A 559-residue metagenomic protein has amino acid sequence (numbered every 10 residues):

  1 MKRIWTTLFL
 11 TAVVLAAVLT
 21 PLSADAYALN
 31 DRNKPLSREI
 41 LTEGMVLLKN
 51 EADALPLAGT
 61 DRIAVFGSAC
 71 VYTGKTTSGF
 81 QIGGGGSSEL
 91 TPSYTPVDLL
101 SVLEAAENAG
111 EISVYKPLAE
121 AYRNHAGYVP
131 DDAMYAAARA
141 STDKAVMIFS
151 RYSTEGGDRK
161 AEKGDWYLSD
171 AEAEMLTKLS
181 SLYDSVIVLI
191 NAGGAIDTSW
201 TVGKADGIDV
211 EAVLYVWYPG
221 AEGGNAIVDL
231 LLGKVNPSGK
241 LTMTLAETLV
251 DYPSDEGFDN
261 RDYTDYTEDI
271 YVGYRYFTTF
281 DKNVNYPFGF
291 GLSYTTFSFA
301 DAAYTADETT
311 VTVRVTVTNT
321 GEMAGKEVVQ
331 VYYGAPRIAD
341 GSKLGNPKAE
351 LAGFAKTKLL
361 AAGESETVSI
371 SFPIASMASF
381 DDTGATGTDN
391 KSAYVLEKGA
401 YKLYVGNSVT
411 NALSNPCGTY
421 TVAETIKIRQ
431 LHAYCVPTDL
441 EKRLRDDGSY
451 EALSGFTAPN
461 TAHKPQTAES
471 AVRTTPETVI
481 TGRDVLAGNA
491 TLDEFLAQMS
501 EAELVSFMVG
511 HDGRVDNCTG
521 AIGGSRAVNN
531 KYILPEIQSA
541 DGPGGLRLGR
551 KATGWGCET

Functional and structural regions predicted by a protein language model:
K2-T7, A17-T559: C-terminal non-catalytic regions of proteins with extracellular/luminal or membrane-system context
